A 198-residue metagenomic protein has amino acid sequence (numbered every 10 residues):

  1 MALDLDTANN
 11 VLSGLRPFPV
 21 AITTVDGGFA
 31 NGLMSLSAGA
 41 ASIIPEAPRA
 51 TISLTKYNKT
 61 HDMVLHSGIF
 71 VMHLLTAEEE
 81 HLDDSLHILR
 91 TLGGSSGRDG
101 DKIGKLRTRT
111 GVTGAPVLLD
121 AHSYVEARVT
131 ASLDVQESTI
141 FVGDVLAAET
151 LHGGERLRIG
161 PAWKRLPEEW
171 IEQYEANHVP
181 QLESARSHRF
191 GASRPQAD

Functional and structural regions predicted by a protein language model:
M1-D198: Basic, polyanion-binding surface patches
